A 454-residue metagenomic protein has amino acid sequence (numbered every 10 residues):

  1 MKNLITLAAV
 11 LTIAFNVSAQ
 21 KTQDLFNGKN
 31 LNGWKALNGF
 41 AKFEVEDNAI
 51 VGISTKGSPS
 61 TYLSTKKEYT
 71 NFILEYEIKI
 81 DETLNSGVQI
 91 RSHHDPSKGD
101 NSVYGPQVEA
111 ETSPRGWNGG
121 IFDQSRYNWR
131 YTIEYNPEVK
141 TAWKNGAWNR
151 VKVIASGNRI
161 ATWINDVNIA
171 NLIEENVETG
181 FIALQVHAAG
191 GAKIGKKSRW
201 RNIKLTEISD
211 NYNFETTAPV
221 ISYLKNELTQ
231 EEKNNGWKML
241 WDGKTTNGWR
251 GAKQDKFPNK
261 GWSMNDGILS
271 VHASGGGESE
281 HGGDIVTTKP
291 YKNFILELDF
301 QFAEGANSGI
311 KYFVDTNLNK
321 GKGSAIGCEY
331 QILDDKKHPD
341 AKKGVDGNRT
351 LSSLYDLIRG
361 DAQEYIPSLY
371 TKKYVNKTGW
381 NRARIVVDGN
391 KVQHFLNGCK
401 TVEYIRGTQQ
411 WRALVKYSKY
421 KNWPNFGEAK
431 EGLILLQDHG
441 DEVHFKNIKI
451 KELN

Functional and structural regions predicted by a protein language model:
M1-K21: Bacterial Sec-dependent N-terminal signal peptides
Q20-N454: Carbohydrate-interacting regions of secretory-pathway proteins
